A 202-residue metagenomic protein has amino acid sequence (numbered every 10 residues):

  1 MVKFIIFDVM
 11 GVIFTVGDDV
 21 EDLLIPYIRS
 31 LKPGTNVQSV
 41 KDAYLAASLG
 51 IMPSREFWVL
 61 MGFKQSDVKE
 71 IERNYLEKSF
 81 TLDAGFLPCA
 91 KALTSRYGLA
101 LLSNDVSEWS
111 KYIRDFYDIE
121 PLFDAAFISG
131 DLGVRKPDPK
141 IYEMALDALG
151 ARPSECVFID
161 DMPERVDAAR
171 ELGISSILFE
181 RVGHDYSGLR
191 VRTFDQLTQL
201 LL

Functional and structural regions predicted by a protein language model:
M1-D42, L60, E171-L172: Active-site neighborhood of HAD-like aspartate-dependent phosphohydrolases
M1-I5, V106-S107, R114-L202: Asp-based, Mg2+/Mn2+-dependent phosphohydrolase catalytic module
I6-D8, T15, A100-N104, I159-D160: Short beta-strand segments
D8-G11, G50, L101, A126 (+1 more regions): Generic structural signal for small/hydrophobic residues in well-ordered secondary structure, especially within
D19, T81, E108, P163-E164: Short alpha-helical
D22-P26, D42, E56-L60, P88 (+6 more regions): Alpha-helical elements of Rossmann-like donor-binding domains used by nucleotide-donor carbohydrate transfer enzymes
Y44-R73: A metal-dependent, Asp-based hydrolase signature
R55, E70-A100, P139: Short, acidic loop-to-helix structural element flanking the phosphoryl-transfer center in phosphate-processing enzymes
